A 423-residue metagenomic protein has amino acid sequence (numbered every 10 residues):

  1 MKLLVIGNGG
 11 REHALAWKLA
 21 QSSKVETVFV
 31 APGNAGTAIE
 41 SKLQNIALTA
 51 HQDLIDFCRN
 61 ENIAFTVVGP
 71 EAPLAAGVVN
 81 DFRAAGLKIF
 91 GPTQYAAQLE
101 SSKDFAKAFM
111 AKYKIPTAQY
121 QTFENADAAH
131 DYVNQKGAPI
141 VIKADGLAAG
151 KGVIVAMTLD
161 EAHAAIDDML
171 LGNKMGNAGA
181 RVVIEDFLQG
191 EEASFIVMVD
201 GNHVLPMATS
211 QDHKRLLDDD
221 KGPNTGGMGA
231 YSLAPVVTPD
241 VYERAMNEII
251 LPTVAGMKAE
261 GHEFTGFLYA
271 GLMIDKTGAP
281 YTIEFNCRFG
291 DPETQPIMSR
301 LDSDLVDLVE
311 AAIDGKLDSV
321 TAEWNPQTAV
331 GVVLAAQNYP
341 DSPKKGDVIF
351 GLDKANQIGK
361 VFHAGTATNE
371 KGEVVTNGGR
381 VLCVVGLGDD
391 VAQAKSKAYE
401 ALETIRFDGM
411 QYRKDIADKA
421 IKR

Functional and structural regions predicted by a protein language model:
M1-Q94: ATP-binding N-terminal substructure of ATP-dependent carboxylate-amine bond-forming enzymes
L4-V5, L99-R181, Q211, P235 (+1 more regions): Active-site nucleotide/adenylate-binding loops and adjacent lid/helix of ATP-dependent enzymes
Q21, A38-I39, F90, K112-K114 (+12 more regions): Solvent-exposed alpha-helices and their adjacent loops that cap or buttress functional pockets in soluble metabolic
A129, E161-A164, P340-P343, D389-S396: Short, conserved charged micro-motifs
A156-T294: Internal nucleotide-binding/catalytic subdomain
A245-L268, N286-I358, N369: Active-site "cap" helix and flanking loop/linker of ATP-utilizing ligase/carboxylase catalytic domains
T366-K371, V375-R423: Generic C-terminus detector
